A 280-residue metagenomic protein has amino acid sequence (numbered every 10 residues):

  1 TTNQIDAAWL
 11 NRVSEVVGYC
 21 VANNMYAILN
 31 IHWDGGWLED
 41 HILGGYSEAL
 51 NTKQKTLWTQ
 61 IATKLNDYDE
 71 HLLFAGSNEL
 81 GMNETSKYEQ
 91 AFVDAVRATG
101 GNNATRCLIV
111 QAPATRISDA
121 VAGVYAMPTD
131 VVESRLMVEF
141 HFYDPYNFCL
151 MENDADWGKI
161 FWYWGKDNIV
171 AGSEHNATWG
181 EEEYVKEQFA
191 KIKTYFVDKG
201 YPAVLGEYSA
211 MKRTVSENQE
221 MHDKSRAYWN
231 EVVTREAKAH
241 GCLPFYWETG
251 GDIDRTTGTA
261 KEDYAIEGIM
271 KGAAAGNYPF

Functional and structural regions predicted by a protein language model:
T1, Y146-C149, D254-R255: Short, solvent-exposed loop/turn elements at domain surfaces
T1-W33, W37-L73, T85-G100, E236: An active-site-proximal structural segment forming one wall of the substrate-binding cleft that immediately precedes
N3-A8, G36-L38, A49, L80-T85 (+5 more regions): Acidic-and-aromatic substrate-binding clefts and catalytic sites of carbohydrate-active enzymes
Y26-N30, V204, L243-W247: Short, well-structured secondary-structure segments
H32-W33, S209, T249-G250: Residue-level "edge-of-site" marker
E39-T56, R135, D154-K159, M221-D223 (+1 more regions): Aromatic- and acidic-residue-enriched segments that line the glycan-binding/catalytic groove of carbohydrate-active
T52-E181, A190-A210, A239-C242: Active-site region of glycoside hydrolase catalytic domains
V215-F280: Aromatic-rich peripheral "rim/lid" segments of glycoside hydrolase catalytic domains that contact and position glycan
